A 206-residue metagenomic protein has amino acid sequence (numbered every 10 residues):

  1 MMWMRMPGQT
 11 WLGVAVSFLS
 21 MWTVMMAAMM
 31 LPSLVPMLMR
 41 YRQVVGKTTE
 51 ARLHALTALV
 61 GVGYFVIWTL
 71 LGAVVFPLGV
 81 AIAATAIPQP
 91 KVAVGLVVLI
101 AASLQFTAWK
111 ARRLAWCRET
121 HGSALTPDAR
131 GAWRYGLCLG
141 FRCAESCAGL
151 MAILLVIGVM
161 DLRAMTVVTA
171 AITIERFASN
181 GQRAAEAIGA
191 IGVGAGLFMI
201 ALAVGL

Functional and structural regions predicted by a protein language model:
M1-T23, V45-T49, A84-P88, A108-T126 (+2 more regions): Histidine-/acidic- and/or cysteine-rich, low-complexity loops and terminal segments associated with membrane
G13, L53-W109: Membrane helix-loop-helix hairpins that form the core translocation module of multi-pass transporters
F18-V62: Juxtamembrane transmembrane-helix termini in multi-pass membrane transport proteins
L31, V98-R112, T173, F177: Transmembrane alpha-helical segments that form the membrane-embedded catalytic/substrate-channel core of multi-pass
Y41-T48, G131, G149-D161, A170-R176: Interfacial segments of multi-pass membrane proteins
L70-F76, C138, R142, S146 (+1 more regions): Hydrophobic alpha-helical transmembrane segments in multi-pass integral membrane proteins
Q105-R112, G131-V159: Alpha-helical transmembrane segments of helical membrane proteins, especially in multi-pass transport, channel
A171-G194: Interfacial loop-to-transmembrane junctions
